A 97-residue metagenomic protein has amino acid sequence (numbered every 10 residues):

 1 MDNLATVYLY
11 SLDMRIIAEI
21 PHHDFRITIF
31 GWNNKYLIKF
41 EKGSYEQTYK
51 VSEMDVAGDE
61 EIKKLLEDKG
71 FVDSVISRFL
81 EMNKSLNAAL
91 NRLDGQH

Functional and structural regions predicted by a protein language model:
M1-D13: Short, Lys/Arg-enriched N-terminal segments with co-localized hydrophobic residues within the first ~10-30 amino acids
D13-E41: Amphipathic, interaction-prone secondary-structure segments
I16-E19, Q47, D68: Generic structural "secondary-structure junction" signal
F25, Y36, Y45, D73-I76: Extended interaction-bearing regions that mediate binding to partners or small molecules
W32-G58: A short, structured beta-strand/loop element
D55-H97: Mixed-charge, Lys/Arg-enriched low-complexity segments
